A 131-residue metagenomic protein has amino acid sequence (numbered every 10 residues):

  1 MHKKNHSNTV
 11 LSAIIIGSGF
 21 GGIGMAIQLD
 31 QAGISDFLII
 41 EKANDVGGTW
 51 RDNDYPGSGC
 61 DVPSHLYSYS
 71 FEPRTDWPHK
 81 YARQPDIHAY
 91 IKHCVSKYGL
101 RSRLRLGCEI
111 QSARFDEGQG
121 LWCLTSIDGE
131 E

Functional and structural regions predicted by a protein language model:
M1-L11: A short, basic/flexible loop-to-alpha-helix module at the beginning of a structural domain
V10-I39: N-terminal Rossmann-like FAD-binding beta1-loop-alpha1 element of flavoenzymes
G21, N44-D45, Q111: Short, solvent-exposed loop/turn segments at secondary-structure junctions
Q28-L66: N-terminal FAD cofactor-binding segment of flavoenzymes
R51-H93: Glycine-rich active-site loop/strand segments that organize a redox cofactor
H79-E131: Feature captures the FAD/FMN-dependent oxidoreductase FAD-binding
